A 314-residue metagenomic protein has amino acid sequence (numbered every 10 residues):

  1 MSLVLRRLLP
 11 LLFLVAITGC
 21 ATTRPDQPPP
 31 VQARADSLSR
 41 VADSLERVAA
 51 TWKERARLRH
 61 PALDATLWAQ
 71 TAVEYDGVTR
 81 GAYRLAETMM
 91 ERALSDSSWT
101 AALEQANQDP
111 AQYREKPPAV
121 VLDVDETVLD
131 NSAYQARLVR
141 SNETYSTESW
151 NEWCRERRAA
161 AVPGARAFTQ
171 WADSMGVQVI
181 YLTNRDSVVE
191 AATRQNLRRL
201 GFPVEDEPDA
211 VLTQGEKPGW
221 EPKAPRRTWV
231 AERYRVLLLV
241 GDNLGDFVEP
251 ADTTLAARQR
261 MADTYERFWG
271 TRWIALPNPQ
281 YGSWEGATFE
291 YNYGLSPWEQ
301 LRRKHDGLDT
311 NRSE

Functional and structural regions predicted by a protein language model:
M1-L9: Bacterial N-terminal signal peptides that target proteins for export
L8-T18: Bacterial N-terminal signal peptides
C20-L122, T288-W298, R302-E314: Non-catalytic pre-domain segments flanking phosphatase-related domains
W68-G77, N151-R158, I180-D186, G215-E216: Second-shell loop/turn segments in exported
R84, E190-E314: C-terminal cap/substrate-recognition subdomain and adjoining C-terminal extension of metal-dependent phosphatase-like
P117, V128-P163, A167, S174: Active-site neighborhood of HAD-like aspartate-dependent phosphohydrolases
A119-D123, L129-N131, Q178-T183, A210-T213 (+2 more regions): Structural recognition of the beta-strand scaffold that forms the well-ordered cores of secreted hydrolase catalytic
E126, A165-L197, L244: Substrate-recognition element of Asp-dependent hydrolases with the DxDx(T/V) motif
